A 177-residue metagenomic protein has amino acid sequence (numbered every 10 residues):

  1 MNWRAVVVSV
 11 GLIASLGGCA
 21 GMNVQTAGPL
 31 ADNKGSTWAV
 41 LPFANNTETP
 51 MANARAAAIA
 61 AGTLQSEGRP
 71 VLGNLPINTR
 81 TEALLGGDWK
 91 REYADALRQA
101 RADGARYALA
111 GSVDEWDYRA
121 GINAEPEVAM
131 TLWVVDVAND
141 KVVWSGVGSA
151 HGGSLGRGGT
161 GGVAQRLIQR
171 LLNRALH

Functional and structural regions predicted by a protein language model:
M1-V8: Bacterial N-terminal signal peptides that target proteins for export
S9-I13: Hydrophobic alpha-helical membrane-embedded or membrane-associated segments
A14-G18: C-terminal motif of bacterial Sec signal peptides marking the signal peptidase cleavage site
C19-S36, A58, Q99-D103, I122-E125 (+1 more regions): C-terminal/domain-edge helix-coil "capping" segments
K34-T37, P42, T47-A105, K141 (+1 more regions): N-terminal segment of the mature soluble domain
N45-E48, I77-T81, D114-R119, A150-G153: Solvent-exposed loop/turn segments at secondary-structure junctions within structured extracellular/periplasmic domains
G68, L72-E82, V113-W116, A124-E127 (+1 more regions): Contiguous hydrophobic segments
G87-V142: Surface-exposed short loop/turn segments
